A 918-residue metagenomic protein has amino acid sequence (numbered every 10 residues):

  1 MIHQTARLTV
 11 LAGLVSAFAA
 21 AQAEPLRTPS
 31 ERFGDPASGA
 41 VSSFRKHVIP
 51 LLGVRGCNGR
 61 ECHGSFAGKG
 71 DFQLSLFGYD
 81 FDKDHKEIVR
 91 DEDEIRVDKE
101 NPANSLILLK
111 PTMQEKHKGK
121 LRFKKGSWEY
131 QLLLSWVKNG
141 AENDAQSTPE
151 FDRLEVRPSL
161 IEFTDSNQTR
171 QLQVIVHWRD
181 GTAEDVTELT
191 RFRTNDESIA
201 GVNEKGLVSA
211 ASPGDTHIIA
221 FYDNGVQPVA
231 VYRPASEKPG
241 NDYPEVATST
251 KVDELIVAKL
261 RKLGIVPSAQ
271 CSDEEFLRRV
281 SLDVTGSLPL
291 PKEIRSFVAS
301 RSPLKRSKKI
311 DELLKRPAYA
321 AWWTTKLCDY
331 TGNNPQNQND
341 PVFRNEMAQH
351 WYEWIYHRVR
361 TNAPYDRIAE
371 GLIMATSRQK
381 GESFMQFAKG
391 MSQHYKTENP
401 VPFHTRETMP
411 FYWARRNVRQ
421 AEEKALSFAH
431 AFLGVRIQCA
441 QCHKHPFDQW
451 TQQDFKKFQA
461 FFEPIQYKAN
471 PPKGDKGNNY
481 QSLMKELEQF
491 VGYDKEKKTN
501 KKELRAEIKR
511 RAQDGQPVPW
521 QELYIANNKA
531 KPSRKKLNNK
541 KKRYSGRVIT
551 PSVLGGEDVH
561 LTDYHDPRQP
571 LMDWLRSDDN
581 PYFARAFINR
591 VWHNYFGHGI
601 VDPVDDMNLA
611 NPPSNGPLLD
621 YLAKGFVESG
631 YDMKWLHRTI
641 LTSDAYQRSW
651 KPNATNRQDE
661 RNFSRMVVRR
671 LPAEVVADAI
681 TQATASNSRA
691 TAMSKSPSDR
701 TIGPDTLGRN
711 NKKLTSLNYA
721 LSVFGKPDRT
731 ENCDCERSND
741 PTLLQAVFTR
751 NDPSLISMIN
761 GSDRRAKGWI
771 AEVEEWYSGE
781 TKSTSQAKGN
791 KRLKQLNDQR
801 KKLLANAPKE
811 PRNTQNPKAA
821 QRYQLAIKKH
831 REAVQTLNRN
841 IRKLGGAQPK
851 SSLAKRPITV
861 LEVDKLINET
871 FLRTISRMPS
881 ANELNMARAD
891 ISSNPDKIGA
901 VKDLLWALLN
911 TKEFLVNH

Functional and structural regions predicted by a protein language model:
M1-V10: Bacterial N-terminal signal peptides that target proteins for export
T9-A17: Bacterial N-terminal signal peptides
Q22-G126, T148-I175, A183-T248, R279 (+6 more regions): Solvent-exposed helix-loop boundary motif
S43-R60, W128-W136, K424-A440, H593 (+1 more regions): Sequence/structural segment immediately N-terminal to covalent heme-attachment motifs in c-type and related
V54-K69, L74, L133, A141 (+6 more regions): The canonical Cys-X-X-Cys-His
Q131-G140, H177, E184, E188-S198 (+2 more regions): Short, well-ordered beta-strand segments
P244-A318, W323, D329-S696, D734-R737 (+3 more regions): Primarily short, surface-exposed interaction patches in extracytoplasmic proteins
T681-R750, N760, Y823-H830: Long, His/Glu/Asp-enriched segments that create or flank divalent metal/ion-associated functional microenvironments
